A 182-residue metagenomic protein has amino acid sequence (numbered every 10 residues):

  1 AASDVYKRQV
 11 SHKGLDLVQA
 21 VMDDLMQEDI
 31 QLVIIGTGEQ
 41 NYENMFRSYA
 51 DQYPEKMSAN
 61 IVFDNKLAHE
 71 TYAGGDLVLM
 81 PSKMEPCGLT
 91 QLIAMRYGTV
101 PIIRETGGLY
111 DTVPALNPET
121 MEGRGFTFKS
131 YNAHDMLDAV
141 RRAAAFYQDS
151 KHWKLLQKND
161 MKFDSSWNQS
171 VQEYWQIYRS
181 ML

Functional and structural regions predicted by a protein language model:
A1-Y6: Short, small-residue-biased leader/transition segments that mark boundaries at the very start of proteins
R8-V10, G38: Short donor-sugar binding/catalytic loops of nucleotide-sugar-dependent glycosyltransferases, especially enzymes
V10-D23: A conserved mid-protein helix/loop that constitutes part of the nucleotide-sugar donor-binding site
K13, Y131, S165: Residue-level signal for the nucleotide or nucleotide-sugar donor/cofactor binding architecture
D29-A68: Nucleotide-activated donor-binding/catalytic signature segment of Leloir-type glycosyltransferases, i.e., the conserved
N65, E70-Q157, M161-K162: Catalytic binding pocket for nucleotide-activated donors in carbohydrate/polymer assembly enzymes
W167-L182: C-terminal alpha-helical cap of glycosyltransferases
